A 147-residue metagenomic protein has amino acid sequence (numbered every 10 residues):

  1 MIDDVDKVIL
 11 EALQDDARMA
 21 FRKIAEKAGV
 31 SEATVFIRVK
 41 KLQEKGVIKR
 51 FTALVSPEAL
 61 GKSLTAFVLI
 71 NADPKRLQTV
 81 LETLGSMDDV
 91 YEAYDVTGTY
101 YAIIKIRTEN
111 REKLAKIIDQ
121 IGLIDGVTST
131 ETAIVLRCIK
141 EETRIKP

Functional and structural regions predicted by a protein language model:
M1-P147: A compositional/biophysical signature of low hydrophobicity enriched in polar/charged and small residues
